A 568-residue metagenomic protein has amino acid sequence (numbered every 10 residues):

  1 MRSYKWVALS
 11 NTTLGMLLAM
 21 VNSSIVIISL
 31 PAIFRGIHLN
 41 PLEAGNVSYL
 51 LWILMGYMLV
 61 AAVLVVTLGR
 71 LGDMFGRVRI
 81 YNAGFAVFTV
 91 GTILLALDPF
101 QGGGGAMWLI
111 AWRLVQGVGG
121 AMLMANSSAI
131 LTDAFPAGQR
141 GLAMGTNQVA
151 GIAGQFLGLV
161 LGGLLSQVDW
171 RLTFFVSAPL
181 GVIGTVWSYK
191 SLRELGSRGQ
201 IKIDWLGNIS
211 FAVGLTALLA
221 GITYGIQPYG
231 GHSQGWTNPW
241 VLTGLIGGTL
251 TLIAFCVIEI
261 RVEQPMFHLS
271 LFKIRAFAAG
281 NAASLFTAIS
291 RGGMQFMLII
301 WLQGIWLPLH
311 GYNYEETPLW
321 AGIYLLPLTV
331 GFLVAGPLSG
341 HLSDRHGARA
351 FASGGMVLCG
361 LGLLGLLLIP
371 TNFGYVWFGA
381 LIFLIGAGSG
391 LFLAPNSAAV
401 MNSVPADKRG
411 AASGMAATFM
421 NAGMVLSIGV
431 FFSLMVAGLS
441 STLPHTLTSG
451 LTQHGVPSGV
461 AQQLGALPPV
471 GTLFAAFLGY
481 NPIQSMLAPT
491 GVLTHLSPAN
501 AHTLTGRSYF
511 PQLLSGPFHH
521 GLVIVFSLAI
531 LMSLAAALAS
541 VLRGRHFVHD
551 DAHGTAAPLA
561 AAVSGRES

Functional and structural regions predicted by a protein language model:
M1-K190, S339, L367, F378: Transmembrane-helix bundle of Major Facilitator Superfamily
M1-M20, V257, A276, D344 (+2 more regions): Transmembrane-helix exit segments and adjacent C-terminal regions of multi-pass membrane proteins
W6-M58, T237-V241, T251, V262-S397 (+3 more regions): Transmembrane core module of solute transporters
I33-F34, L71-G72, L161-Q167, I222 (+4 more regions): Interfacial helix-cap and linker-helix signal at transmembrane-aqueous boundaries of multi-pass secondary transporters
L54-Y57, A61, Q116-G117, N147-Q155 (+9 more regions): Structural signature of transmembrane alpha-helices in multi-pass secondary transporters
L64, G76-V87, T92-L95, P99-L114 (+5 more regions): C-terminal module of multi-pass small-molecule transporters
D98-G103, W170, S191-E194, I226-Q227 (+6 more regions): Short helix-capping/hinge motifs at transmembrane helix termini and TM-loop junctions
V168-A282, F286, S290, R566-S568: Hydrophobic transmembrane-helix bundles of small-molecule transporters
